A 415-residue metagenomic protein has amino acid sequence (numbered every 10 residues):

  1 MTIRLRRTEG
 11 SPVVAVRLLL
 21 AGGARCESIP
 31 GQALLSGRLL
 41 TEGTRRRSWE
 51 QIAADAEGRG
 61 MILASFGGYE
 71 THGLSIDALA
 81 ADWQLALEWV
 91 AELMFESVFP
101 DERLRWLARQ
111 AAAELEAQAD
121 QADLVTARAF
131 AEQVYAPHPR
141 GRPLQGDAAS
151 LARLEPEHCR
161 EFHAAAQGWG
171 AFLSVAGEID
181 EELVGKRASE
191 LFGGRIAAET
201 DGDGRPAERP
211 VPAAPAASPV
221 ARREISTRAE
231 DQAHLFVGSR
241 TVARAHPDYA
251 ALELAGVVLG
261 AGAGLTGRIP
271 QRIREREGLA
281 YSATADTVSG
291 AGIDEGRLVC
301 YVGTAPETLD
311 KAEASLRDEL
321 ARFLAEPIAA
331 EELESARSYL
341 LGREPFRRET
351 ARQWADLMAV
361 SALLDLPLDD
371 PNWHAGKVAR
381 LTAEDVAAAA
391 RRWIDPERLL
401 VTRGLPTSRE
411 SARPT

Functional and structural regions predicted by a protein language model:
M1-A54, R59, S75-A78, E88 (+3 more regions): His/Glu-rich zincin catalytic helix
Q51-P206, S282-T415: Charge-rich, well-structured scaffold segments of protease-associated domains
Q271, A280-A283: Extended, charge-rich C-terminal regions with high alpha-helical propensity
R276-E277: Ligand/cofactor pocket segment of small-molecule handling proteins
